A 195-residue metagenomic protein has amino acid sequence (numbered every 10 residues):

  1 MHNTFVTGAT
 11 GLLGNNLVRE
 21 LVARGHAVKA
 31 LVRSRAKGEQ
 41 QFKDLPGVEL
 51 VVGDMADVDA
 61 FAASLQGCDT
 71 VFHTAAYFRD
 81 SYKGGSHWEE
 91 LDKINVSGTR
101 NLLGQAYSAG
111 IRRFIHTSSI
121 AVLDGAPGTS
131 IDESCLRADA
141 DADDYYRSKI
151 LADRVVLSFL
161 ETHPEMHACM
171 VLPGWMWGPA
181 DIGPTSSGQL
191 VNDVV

Functional and structural regions predicted by a protein language model:
H2-H26: N-terminal Rossmann NAD(P)H-binding glycine-rich loop of SDR-like oxidoreductase domains
G14-N15, V96, I150: Residues forming the Rossmann-fold NAD(P)(H) cofactor-binding site
L31-A36, M55: N-terminal Rossmann-fold cofactor-binding loop
D44-I94, Q105: NAD(P)H-binding glycine-rich loop region in Rossmannoid oxidoreductase-like domains and their noncatalytic homologs
H73, W88-E89, K93-Y145, C169: Conserved Rossmann-fold NAD(P)-dependent oxidoreductase catalytic core, especially the SDR/UDP-sugar
K83, R137-A140, Q189-V195: A conserved pocket-lining segment of Rossmann-fold NAD(P)-dependent short-chain dehydrogenase/reductase
A142-C169: Active-site Tyr-X1-5-Lys
H163, H167-V195: NAD(P)-dependent short-chain dehydrogenase/reductase
